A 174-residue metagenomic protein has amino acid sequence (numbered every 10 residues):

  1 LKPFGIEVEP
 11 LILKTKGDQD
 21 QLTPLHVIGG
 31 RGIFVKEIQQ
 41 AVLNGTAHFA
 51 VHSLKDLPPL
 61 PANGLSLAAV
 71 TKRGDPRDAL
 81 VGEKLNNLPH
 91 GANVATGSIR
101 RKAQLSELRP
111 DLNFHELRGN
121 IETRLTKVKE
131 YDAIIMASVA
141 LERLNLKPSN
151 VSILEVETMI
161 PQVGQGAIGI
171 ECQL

Functional and structural regions predicted by a protein language model:
L1-L174: Domain-level signature for soluble enzymes in the chorismate/prephenate branch of the shikimate pathway
